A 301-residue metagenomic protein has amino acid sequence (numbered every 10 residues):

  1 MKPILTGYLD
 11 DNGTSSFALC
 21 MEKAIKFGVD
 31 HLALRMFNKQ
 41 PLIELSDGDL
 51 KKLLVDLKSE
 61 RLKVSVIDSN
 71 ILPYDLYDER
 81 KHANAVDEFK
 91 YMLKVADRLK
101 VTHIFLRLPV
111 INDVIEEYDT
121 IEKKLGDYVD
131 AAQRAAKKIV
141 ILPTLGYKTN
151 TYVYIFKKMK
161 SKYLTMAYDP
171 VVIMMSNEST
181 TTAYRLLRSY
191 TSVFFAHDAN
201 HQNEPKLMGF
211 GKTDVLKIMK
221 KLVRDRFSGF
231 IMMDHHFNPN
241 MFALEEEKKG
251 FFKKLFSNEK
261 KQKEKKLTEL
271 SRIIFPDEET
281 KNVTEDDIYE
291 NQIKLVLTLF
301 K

Functional and structural regions predicted by a protein language model:
M1-I4, T14, A18-G28, Y152-Y163 (+1 more regions): Histidine-acidic metal/acid-base catalytic patches
P3-D10, L32-L34, V64-S69, I104-L106 (+4 more regions): Hydrophobic faces of well-ordered beta-strands that scaffold small-molecule active sites in alpha/beta enzyme cores
L9-G13, M36-N38, N70-P73, L108-N112 (+4 more regions): Active-site-proximal loop/turn and secondary-structure-junction residues that shape catalytic pockets, frequently
S16-A18, E22, D56-E60, D75-M166 (+3 more regions): Active-site acidic/histidine proton-transfer and metal-coordination neighborhood in alpha/beta enzyme cores
K23, G28-S46, D68-P73: N-terminal substrate-binding region of glycoside hydrolase catalytic domains
A33-K58, L106-I115, N203: Glycine-rich, proline-tolerant flexible connector loops at the mouths of alpha/beta enzymes
K39-P41, P73-E79, N112-I115, M175-S176 (+2 more regions): A short acidic, helix-capping loop that chelates divalent metal ions and anchors anionic groups
L45-K52, H82-K90, Y118-G126, E178-L186 (+1 more regions): Charged helix-capping and loop-helix junction motifs
